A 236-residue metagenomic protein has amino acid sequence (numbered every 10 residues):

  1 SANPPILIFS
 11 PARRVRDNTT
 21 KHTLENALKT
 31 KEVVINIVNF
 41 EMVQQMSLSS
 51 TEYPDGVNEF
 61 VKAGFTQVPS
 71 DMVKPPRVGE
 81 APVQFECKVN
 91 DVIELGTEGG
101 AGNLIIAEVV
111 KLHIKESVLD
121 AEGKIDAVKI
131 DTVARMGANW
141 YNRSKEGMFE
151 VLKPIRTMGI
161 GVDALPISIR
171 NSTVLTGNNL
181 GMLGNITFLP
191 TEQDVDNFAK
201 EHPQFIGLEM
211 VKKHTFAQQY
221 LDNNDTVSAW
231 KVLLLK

Functional and structural regions predicted by a protein language model:
S1-K236: Basic, polyanion-binding surface patches
